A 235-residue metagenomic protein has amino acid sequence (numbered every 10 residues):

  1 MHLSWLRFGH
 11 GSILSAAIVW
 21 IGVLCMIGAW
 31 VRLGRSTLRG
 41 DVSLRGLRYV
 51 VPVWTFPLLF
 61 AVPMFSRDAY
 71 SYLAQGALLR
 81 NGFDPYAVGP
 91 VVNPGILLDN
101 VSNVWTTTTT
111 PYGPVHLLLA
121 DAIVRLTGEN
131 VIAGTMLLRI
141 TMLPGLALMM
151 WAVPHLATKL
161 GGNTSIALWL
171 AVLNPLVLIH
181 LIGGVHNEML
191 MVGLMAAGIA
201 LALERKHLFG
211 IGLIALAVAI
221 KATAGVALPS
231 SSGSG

Functional and structural regions predicted by a protein language model:
H2-P57: Start-transfer (signal-anchor) and selected internal transmembrane alpha helices of multi-pass inner/ER membrane
L24-G34, M136-L160: Transmembrane-helix motifs of polytopic, lipid-linked glycan transferases
D41-R139, L143: Intramembrane catalytic core of multi-pass membrane enzymes that act on lipidic substrates
D41-Y49, V153-P175: Transmembrane-helix signature of polytopic, membrane-embedded enzymes that assemble or transfer cell-envelope glycans
F60-F65, L173, L216-T223: Transmembrane helix irregularities
V131-T135, R139, L146, L168-V192 (+1 more regions): Aromatic- and kink-enriched transmembrane "portal" helix at the membrane-lumen/periplasm boundary that abuts
L148-A152, L190-K206: Specific aromatic-rich, kink-prone transmembrane helix
V226-G235: Perimembrane helix-loop-helix junctions
